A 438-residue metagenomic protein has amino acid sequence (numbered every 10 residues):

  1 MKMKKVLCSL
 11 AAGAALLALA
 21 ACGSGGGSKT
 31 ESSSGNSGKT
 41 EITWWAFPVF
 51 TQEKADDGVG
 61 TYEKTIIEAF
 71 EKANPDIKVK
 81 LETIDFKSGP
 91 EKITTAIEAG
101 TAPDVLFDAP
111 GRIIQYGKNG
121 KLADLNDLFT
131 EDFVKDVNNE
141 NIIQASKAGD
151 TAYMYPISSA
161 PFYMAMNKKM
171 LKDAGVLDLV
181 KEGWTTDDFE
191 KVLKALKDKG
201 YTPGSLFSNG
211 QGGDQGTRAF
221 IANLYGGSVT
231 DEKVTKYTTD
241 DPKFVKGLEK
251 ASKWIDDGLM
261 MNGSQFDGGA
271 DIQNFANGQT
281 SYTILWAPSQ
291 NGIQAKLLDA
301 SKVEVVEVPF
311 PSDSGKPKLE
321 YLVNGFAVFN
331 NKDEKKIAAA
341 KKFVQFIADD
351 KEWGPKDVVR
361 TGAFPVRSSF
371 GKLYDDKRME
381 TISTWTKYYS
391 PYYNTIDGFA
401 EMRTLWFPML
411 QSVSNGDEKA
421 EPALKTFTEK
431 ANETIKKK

Functional and structural regions predicted by a protein language model:
L7-A11, G23-Q115, D178, S314 (+4 more regions): Conserved N-terminal structural module of periplasmic/extracytoplasmic solute-binding proteins
A18-A21: C-terminal motif of bacterial Sec signal peptides marking the signal peptidase cleavage site
K72, D76, T130-F133, S146-G213 (+5 more regions): Helix-loop-helix "hinge/cap" segment bordering the ligand-binding cleft or interdomain interface
K72-A73, A174, D257, K296-R360: Extracytoplasmic/periplasmic substrate-recognition and gating elements
K72-N138, M154, D173-A174, I272-Y282 (+3 more regions): Extracytoplasmic "Venus flytrap"/periplasmic binding protein-like
D85, P110-Y163, D188, V192 (+4 more regions): Hinge/lid segment of periplasmic solute-binding proteins
D240-D299, A339-F346, E352-P355: Ligand-binding pocket segment of bilobal, Venus flytrap-like solute-binding proteins
V305-V308, K356-P408, S412, K436-K438: Long, aromatic- and glycine/proline-rich binding clefts that accommodate carbohydrate-like moieties
